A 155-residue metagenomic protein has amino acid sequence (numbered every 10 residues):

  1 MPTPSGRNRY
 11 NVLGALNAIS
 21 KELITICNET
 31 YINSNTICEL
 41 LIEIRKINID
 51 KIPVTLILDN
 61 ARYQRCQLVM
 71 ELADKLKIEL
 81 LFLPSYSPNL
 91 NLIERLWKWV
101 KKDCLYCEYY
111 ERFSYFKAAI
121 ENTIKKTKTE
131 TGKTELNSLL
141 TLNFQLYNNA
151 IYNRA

Functional and structural regions predicted by a protein language model:
M1-A155: Short functional hotspots at interaction and active-site rims
